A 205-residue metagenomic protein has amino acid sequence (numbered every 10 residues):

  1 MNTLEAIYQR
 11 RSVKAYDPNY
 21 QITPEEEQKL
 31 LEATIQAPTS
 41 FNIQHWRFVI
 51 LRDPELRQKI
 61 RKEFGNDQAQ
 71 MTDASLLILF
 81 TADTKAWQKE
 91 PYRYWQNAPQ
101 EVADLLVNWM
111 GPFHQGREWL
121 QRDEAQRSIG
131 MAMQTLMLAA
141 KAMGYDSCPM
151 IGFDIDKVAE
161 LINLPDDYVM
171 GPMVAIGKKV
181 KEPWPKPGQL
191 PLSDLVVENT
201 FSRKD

Functional and structural regions predicted by a protein language model:
M1-D205: Acidic, surface-exposed loops and disordered segments
